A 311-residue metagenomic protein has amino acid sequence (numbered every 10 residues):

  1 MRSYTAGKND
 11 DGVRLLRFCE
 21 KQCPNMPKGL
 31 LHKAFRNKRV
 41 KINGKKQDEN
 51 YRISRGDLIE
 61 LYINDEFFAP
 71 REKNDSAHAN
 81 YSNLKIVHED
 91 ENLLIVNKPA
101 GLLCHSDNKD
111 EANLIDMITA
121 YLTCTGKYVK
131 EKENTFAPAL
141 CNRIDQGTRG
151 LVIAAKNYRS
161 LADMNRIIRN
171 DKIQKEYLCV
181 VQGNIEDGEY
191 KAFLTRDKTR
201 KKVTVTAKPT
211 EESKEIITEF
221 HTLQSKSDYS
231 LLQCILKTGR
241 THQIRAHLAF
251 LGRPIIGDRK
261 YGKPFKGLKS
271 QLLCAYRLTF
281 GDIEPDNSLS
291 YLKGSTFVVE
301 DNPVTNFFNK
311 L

Functional and structural regions predicted by a protein language model:
M1-K198, P303-F307: RNA pseudouridine synthases
M1-K33, D65, A79-L84, K208-I217 (+5 more regions): Pseudouridine synthases involved in rRNA/tRNA modification
N43, H105, A155, V205-A207 (+2 more regions): Thr-Gly-centered strand-to-loop micro-motif
Q47, V129, L140, L194 (+4 more regions): Short clusters of hydrophobic/aromatic residues that line enzyme substrate/ligand-binding pockets
D48-R52, Q233, S270: Short, surface-exposed secondary-structure edge patches
A69-P70, A162-M164, K201-T206, G262-F265: A short, acidic/glycine-rich surface segment
L93-L94, K201-V203, S230: Hydrophobic residues embedded in beta-strands of well-ordered beta-sheets
